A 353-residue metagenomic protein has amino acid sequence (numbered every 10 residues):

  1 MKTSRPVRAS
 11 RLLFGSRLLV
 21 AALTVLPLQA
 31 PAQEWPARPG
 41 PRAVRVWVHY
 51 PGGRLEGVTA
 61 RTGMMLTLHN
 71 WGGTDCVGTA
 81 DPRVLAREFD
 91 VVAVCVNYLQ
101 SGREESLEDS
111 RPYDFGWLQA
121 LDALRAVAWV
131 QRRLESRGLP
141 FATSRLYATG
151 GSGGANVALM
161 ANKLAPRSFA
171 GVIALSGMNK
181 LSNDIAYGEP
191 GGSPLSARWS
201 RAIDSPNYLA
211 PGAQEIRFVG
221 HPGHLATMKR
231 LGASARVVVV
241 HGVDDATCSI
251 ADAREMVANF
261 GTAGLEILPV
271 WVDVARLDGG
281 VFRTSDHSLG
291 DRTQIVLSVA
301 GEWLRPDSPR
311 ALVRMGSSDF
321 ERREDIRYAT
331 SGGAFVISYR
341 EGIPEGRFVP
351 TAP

Functional and structural regions predicted by a protein language model:
A30-V58: N-terminal cap/lid segment of alpha/beta-hydrolase-fold proteins
G53-E88: Short, surface-exposed "cap/lid" segments of acyl-processing enzymes
W71, V243-D245, D273-V274: Acidic beta-to-alpha connecting loop that harbors the catalytic carboxylate
R83, A93-L118: Cap/lid segment of the alpha/beta-hydrolase catalytic domain
P112-R137: Alpha/beta-hydrolase active-site loop
R133-P190: Primarily recognizes the serine-hydrolase "nucleophile elbow" in alpha/beta-hydrolase and SGNH/GDSL folds
A186-A258: The feature captures the conserved acid-bearing segment of alpha/beta-hydrolase catalytic domains
R254-P353: C-terminal catalytic histidine-bearing segment of alpha/beta-hydrolase fold enzymes
